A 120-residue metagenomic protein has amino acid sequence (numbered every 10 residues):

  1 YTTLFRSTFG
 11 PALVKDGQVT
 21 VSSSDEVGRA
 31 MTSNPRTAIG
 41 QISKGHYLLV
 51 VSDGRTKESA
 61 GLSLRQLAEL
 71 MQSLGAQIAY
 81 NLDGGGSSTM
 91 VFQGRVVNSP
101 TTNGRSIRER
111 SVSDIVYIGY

Functional and structural regions predicted by a protein language model:
Y1-Y120: Gly/Ser/Thr/Pro-rich low-complexity, intrinsically disordered segments
